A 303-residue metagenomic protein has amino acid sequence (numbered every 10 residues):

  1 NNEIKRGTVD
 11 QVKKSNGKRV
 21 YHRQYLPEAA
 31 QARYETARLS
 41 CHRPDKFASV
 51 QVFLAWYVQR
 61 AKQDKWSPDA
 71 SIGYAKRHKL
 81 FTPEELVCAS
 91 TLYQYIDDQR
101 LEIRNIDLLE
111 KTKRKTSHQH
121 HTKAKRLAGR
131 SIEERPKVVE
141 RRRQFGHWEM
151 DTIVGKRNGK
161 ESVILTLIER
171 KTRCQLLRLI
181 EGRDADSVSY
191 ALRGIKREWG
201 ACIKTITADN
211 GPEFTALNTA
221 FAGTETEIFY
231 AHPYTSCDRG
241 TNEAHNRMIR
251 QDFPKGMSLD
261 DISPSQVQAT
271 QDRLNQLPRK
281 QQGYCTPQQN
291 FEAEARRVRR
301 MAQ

Functional and structural regions predicted by a protein language model:
N1-N246, Q251-S258, I262, D272 (+3 more regions): Secondary-structure boundary/capping micro-motif
Q266: Catalytic phosphate/metal-binding cores of nucleic-acid and nucleotide-processing enzymes, i.e., regions that mediate
